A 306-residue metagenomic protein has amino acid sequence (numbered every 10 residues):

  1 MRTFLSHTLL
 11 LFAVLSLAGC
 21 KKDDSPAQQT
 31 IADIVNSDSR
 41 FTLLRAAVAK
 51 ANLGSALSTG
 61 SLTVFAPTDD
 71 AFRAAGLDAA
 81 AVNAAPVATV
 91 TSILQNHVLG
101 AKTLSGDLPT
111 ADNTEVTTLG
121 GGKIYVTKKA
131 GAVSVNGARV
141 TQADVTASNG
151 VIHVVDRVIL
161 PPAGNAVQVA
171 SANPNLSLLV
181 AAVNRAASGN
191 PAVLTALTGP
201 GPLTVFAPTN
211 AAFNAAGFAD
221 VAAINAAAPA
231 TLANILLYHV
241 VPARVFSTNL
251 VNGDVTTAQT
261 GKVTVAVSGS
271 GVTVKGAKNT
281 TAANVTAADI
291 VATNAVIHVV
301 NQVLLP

Functional and structural regions predicted by a protein language model:
R2-T8, C20-P306: Mature, structured domains of secreted/extracytosolic soluble proteins
